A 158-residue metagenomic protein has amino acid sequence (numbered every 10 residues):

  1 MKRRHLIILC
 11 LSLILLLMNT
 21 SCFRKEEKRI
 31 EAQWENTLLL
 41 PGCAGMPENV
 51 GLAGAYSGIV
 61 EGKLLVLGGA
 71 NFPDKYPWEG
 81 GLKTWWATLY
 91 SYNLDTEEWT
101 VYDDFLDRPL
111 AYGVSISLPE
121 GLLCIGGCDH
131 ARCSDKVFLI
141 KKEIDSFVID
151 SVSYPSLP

Functional and structural regions predicted by a protein language model:
M1, C22, E79-G80: Charge-rich, low-complexity amphipathic helices in intrinsically disordered tails/linkers adjacent to domains
M1-I8: Bacterial N-terminal signal peptides that target proteins for export
I8-L9, W99: Intrinsically disordered, low-complexity segments enriched in polar/charged small residues
L9-M18: Bacterial N-terminal signal peptides
L17-R29: Bacterial Sec-dependent signal peptides at the C-terminal "C-region" and cleavage site
E26-P158: Kelch-like beta-propeller repeat domains
